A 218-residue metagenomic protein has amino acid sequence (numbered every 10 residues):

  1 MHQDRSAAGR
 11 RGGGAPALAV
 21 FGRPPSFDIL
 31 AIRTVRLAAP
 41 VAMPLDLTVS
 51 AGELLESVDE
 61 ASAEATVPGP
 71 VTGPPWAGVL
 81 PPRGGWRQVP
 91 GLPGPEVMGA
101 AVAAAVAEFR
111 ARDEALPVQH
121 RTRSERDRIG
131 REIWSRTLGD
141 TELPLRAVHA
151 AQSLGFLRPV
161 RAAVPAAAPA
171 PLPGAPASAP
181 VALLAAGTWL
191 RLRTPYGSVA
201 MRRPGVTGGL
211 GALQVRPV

Functional and structural regions predicted by a protein language model:
M1-L37: N-terminal ordered "arm"
L18-V20, L30-I32, A42, A182-L192: Generic hydrophobic secondary-structure signal
A19, R36-A39, S50, Q214-V218: Aromatic-enriched hydrophobic runs in primary sequence
P24-I29, A38, S198-A200, T207-G209: Short, surface-exposed beta-strand-loop junctions and turns on beta-sheet-rich folds
A31-T66: A broadly used, surface-exposed interaction patch
A65-V218: Long, compositionally biased intrinsically disordered terminal regions
